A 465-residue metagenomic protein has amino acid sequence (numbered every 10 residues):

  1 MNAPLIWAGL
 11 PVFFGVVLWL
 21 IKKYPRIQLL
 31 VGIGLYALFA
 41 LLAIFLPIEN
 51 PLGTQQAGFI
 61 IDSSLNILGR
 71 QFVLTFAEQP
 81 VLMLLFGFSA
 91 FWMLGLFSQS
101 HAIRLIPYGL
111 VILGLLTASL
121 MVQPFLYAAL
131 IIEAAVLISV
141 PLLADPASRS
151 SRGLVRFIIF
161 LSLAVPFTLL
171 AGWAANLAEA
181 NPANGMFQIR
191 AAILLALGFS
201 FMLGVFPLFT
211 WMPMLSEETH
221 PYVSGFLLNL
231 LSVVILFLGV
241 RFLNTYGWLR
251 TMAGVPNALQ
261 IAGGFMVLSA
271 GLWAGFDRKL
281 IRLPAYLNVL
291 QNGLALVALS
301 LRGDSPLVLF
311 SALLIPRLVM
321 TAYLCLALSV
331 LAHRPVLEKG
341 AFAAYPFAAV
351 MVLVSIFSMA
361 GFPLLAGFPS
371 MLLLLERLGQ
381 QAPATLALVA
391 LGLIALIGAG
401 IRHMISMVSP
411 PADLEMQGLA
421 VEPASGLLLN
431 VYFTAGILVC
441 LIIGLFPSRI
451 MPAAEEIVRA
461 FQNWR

Functional and structural regions predicted by a protein language model:
M1-A8, F13-F97, I106-P107, E455-A460: Transmembrane helix-loop-helix hairpins at membrane boundaries of multipass inner-membrane proteins
M1-L10, V73-L85, P124-A135, F187-F201 (+2 more regions): Structural signature of hydrophobic alpha-helical transmembrane segments
I21-I27, I106-I193, F201-V205, A274-L337: Alpha-helical multi-pass transmembrane bundles of energy-transducing inner-membrane proteins
D62-P80, Q188-A192, G379-T385, R465: Short aromatic-rich membrane-water interface segments that cap or initiate transmembrane helices in multi-pass membrane
S63, L195-A262, A285: Short helix-boundary/re-entrant hairpin motifs in multi-pass inner-membrane proteins
I67-Y127, A144-S148, R152, S232-I235 (+1 more regions): Helix-loop-helix module between adjacent transmembrane segments
P213, A312-V336, A349, A384-A424: Predominantly late transmembrane helices and immediately cytosolic-facing juxtamembrane segments
Y345-F347, I401-R465: Cytoplasmic/organellar membrane-interface segments at the starts of transmembrane helices in multi-pass inner-membrane
